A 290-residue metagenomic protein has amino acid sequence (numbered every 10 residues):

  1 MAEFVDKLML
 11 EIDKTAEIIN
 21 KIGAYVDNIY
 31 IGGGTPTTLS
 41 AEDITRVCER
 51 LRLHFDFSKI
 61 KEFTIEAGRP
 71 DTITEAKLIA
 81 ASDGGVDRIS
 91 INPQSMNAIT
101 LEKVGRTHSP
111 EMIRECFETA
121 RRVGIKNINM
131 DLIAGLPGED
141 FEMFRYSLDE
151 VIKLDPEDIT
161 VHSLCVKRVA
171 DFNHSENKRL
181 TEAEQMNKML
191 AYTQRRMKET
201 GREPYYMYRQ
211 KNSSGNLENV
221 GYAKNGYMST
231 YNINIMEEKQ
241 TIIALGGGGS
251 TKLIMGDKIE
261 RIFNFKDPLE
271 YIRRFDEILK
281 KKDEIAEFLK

Functional and structural regions predicted by a protein language model:
M1-T193: Conserved non-cysteine loop/helix-boundary elements of the Radical SAM core domain that shape
F4, Y30, F55, H108 (+5 more regions): Aromatic side chains
L8, G221-K290: Radical SAM enzyme core and accessory elements
A16, G23, H174, V220 (+2 more regions): Residue-level detector of alpha-helical recognition elements and their boundaries
A24, E199-R202, F265: Generic detection of intrinsically disordered/low-complexity segments and helix-coil linkers/edges
P36, N212, G248-T251: Short, glycine-/Ser/Thr-/acidic-enriched flexible segments
V169-L245: A C-terminal junction/extension of Radical SAM enzymes
